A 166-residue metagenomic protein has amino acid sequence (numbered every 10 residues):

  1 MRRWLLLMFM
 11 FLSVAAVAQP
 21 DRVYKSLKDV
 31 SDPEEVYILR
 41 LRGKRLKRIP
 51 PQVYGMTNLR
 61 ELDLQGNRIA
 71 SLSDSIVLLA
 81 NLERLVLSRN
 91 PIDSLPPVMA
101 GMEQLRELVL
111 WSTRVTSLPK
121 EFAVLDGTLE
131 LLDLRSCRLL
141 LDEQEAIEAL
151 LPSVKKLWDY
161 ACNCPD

Functional and structural regions predicted by a protein language model:
W4-S13: Sec-dependent N-terminal signal peptides
V17-Q19: Boundary of Sec targeting at the N-terminus
L27, I49-Q52, L72-S75, L95-V98 (+2 more regions): The feature encodes a structural signal of leucine-rich repeats
S31-A70: LRR N-terminal entry segment and analogous cap-like coil->beta motifs
P33-E34, Y54-N58, V77-L82, A100-L105 (+2 more regions): Leucine-rich repeat
Y37-L41, L62-L64, L82-L87, L105-L110 (+2 more regions): Conserved hydrophobic beta-strand positions in leucine-rich repeat
G43-K44, N67, N90, T113 (+1 more regions): Conserved "Asn-ladder"/turn position within leucine-rich repeats
T116-D166: Leucine-rich solenoid repeat scaffolds
